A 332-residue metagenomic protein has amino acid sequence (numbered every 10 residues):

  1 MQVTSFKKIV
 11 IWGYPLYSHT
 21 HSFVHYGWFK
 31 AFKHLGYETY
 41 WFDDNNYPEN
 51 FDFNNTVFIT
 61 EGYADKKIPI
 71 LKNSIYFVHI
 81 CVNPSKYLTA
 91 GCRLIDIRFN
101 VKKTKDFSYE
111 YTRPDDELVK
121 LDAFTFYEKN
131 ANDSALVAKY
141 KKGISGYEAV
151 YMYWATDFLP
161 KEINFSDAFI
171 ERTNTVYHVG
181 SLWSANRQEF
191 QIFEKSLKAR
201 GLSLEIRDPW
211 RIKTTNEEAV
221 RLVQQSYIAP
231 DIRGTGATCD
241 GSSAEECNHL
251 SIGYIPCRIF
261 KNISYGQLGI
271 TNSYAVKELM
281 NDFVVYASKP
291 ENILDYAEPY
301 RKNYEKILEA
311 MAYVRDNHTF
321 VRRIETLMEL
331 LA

Functional and structural regions predicted by a protein language model:
M1-T112, V119-D122, D133-L136, A199-R207 (+5 more regions): N-terminal pre-catalytic "stem/leader" segment of glycosyltransferase-like enzymes
I11-P15, V78-P84, I97-F99, Y127-K129 (+3 more regions): Short loop/turn segments at strand-loop or loop-helix junctions that form parts of catalytic or ligand-binding pockets
T20-S22, W154-I228, G234-G241, H249: Conserved catalytic-core segment of nucleotide-activated headgroup transferases in glycan assembly
D122-E162: Donor nucleotide-sugar binding/catalytic pocket of nucleotide-sugar-dependent glycosyltransferases
D122-F126, I228, L268: Well-ordered beta-strand positions
K213-E217, A229-S264, T271-L279: Nucleotide-sugar-dependent
K277-Y296: Change "using UDP/GDP/dTDP sugars" to "using nucleotide sugars
E291, E298-L331: A charged, aromatic-enriched C-terminal amphipathic alpha-helix characteristic of glycosyltransferases across folds
